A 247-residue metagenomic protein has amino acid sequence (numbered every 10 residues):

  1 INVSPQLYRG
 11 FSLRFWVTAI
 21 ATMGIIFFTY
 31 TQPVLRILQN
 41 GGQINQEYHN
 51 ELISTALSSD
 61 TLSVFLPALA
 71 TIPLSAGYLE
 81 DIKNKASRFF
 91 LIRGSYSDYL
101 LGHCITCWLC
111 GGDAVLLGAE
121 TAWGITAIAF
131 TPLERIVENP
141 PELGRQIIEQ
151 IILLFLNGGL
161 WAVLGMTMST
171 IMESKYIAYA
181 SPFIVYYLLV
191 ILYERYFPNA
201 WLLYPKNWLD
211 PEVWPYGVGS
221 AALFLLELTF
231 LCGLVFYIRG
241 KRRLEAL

Functional and structural regions predicted by a protein language model:
I1-T22: Aromatic- and glycine-rich beta-strand/loop motifs that create alpha-glucan
F15, S95-S97, L101, L143 (+1 more regions): Membrane-helix interface segments
I20-I25, K175-L189: Central hydrophobic cores of alpha-helical transmembrane segments in multi-pass integral membrane proteins
I25-A76, L101-I171, W208-L225: Secretory targeting signals
S75-L109: Helix-loop-helix units of permease transmembrane domains in multi-pass membrane transporters, especially ABC
F130-R135, I184-W201: Juxtamembrane non-transmembrane "cap" segments at the membrane-aqueous interface of multi-pass membrane proteins
P198-D210: Short hydrophobic, aromatic-rich alpha-helical segments embedded in or entering the lipid bilayer of multi-pass
Y237-L247: Membrane-interface capping segments at transmembrane-helix boundaries
